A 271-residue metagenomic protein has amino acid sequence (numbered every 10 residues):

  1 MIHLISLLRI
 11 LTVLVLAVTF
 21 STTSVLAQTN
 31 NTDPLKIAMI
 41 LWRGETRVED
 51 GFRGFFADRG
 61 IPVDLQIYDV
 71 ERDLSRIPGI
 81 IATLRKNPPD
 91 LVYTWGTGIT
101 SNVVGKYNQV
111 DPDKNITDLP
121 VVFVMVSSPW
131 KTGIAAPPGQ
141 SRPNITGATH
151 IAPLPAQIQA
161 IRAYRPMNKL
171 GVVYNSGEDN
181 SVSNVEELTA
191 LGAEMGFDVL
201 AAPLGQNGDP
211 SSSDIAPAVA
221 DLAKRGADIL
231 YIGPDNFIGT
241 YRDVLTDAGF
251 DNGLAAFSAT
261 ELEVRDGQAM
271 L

Functional and structural regions predicted by a protein language model:
I2-I5, V25-L271: Short hydrophobic alpha-helices and adjacent helix-cap/hinge residues
I10-S21: Bacterial N-terminal signal peptides
